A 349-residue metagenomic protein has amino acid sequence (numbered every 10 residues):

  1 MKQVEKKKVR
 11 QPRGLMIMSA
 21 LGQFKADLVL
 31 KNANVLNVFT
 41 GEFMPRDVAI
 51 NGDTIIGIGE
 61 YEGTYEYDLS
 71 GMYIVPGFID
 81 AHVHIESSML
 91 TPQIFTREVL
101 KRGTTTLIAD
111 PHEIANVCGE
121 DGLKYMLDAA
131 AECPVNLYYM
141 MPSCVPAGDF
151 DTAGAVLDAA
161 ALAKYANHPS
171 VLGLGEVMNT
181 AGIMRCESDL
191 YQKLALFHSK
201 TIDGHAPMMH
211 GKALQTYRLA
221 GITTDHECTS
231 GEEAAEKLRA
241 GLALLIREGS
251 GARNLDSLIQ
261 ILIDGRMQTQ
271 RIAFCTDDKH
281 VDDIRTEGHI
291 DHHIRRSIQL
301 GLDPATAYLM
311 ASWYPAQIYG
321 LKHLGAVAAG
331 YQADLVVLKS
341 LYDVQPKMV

Functional and structural regions predicted by a protein language model:
K2-S19, T96-T201, G265: Divalent-metal coordination cores built from histidine and acidic residues
E5-P76: Histidine-rich, glycine-flanked metal-binding segment
M72-I94: Di-metal (Zn2+ and/or Mg2+/Mn2+) metal-binding site signature of metallo-dependent hydrolases with the MBL/beta-CASP
G77-I85, L107-A109, L137-M141, L172-E176 (+4 more regions): Hydrophobic faces of well-ordered beta-strands that scaffold small-molecule active sites in alpha/beta enzyme cores
E120, C186-E187, K212-R218, R253-M267 (+1 more regions): Histidine/acidic-residue-rich catalytic or RNA/ligand-binding cores of hydrolases and nuclease-related proteins
E176-E232, E236, E248, A252: Divalent metal-binding pocket/active-site signature
S250, L335-V349: Phosphate/diphosphate-binding loops
L262-A333, V337-K339: His/Asp/Glu-enriched, well-ordered alpha-helical/loop segment that forms or immediately abuts the divalent-metal
